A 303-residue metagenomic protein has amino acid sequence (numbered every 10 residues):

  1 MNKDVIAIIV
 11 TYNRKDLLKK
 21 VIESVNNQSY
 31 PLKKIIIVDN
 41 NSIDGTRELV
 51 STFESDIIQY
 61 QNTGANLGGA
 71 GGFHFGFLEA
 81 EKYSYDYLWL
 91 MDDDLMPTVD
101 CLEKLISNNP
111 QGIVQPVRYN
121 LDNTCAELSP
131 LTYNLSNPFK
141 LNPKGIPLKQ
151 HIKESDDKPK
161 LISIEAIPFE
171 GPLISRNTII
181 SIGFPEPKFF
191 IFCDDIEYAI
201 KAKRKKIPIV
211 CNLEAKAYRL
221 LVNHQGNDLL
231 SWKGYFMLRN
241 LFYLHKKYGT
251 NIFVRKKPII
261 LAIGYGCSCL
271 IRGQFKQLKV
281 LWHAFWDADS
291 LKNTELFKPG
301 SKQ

Functional and structural regions predicted by a protein language model:
E23-L32: Short, acidic, metal-binding catalytic loop of nucleotide-sugar glycosyltransferases
S24, D39-E48, A65, L95: A conserved acidic beta->alpha catalytic loop
T63-Y83: Glycine-rich, basic loop-to-helix element that forms the pyrophosphate-binding segment of sugar-nucleotide handling
Y85-M96: Short beta-strand-to-loop acidic/aromatic patch adjacent to the donor-nucleotide binding site
D100-F139: Conserved donor NDP-sugar-binding/catalytic core segment of glycosyltransferases
N134-E165: Short, flexible, basic/aromatic active-site loop/helix in glycosyltransferases
A166-I167, G171-F184, K188-A215: A short, conserved alpha-helix in the catalytic core of glycosyltransferases
W232-N240, T250-Q303: Non-catalytic, C-terminal membrane-associated alpha-helical segments of glycosyltransferases
